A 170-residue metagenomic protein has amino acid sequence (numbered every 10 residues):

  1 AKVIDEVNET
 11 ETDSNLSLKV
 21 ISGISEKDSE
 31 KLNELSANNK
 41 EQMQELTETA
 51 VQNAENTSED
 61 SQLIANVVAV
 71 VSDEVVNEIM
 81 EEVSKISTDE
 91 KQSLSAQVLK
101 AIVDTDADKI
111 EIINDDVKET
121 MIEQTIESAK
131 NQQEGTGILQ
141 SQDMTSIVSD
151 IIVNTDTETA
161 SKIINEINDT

Functional and structural regions predicted by a protein language model:
A1-T170: Non-catalytic all-alpha helical scaffold/repeat segments
